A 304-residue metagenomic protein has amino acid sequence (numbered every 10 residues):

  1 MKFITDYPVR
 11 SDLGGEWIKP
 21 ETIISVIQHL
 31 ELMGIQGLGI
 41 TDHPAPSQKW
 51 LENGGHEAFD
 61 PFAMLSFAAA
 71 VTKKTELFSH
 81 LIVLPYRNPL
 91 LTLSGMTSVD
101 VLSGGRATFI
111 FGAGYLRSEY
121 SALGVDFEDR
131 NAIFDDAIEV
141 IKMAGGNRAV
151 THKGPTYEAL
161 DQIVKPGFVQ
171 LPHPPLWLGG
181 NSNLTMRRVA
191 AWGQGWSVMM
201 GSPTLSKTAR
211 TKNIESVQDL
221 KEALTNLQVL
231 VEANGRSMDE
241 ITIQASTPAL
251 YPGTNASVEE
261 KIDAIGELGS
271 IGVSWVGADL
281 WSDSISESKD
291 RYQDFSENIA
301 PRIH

Functional and structural regions predicted by a protein language model:
M1-V71, P174, I214-V217, W281 (+1 more regions): N-terminal beta1-alpha1-beta2 module of alpha/beta enzyme domains
F3-Y7, L38-I40, E76-S79, A107-F111 (+4 more regions): Hydrophobic faces of well-ordered beta-strands that scaffold small-molecule active sites in alpha/beta enzyme cores
Y7-E21, H80-L90, Q170-N181, S246-E259: Active-site mouth loops of central-metabolism enzymes
W17-L30, G95-M96, L178-R188, N255-E267: Short, acidic/polar
H29-L32, Q36, E128-V169, S197-H304: An alpha-helical appendage that flanks or caps ligand/catalytic pockets
G34, V71-K74, S103, A191-W196 (+1 more regions): Glycine-enriched alpha-helix->loop->beta-strand junction motifs that scaffold or abut catalytic
P46-E52, S79, P85-W192, T225-N226 (+1 more regions): Internal, glycine-rich beta/alpha segment that forms the wall or movable "lid" of small-molecule/cofactor binding
A63-A70, E76-P85: Structural motif corresponding to the early beta-alpha repeats
